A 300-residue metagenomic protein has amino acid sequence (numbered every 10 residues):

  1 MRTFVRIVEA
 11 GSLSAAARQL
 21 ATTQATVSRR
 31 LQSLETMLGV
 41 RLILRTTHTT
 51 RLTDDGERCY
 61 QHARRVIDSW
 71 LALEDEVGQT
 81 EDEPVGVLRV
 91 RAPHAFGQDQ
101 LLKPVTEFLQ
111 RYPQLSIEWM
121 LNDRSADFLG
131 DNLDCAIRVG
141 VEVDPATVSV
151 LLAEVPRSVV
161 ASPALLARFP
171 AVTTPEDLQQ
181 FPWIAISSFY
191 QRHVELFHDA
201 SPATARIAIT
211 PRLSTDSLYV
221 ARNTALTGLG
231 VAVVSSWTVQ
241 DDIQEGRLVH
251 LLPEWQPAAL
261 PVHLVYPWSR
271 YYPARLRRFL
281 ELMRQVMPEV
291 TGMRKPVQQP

Functional and structural regions predicted by a protein language model:
R6-A21: Short helix-boundary/capping micro-motifs
Q24-A25, Q98: The DNA-contacting recognition helix of HTH DNA-binding domains and analogous helical DNA-recognition elements
E35-L52, L248: A short LG(V/I)-centered, amphipathic sequence patch enriched for acidic residue(s) preceding the LG motif
T47-T50, D54-E57, D68-R91, V297: Short helix-loop hinge/linker segments at domain boundaries
V85-V148, P296-P300: Central regulatory/effector-binding core of bacterial HTH transcription factors
D127-G130, E142-V262, E289-P300: C-terminal regulatory
V262-Y272: A bilobed periplasmic-binding-protein/Venus flytrap-type ligand-binding module shared by bacterial periplasmic
